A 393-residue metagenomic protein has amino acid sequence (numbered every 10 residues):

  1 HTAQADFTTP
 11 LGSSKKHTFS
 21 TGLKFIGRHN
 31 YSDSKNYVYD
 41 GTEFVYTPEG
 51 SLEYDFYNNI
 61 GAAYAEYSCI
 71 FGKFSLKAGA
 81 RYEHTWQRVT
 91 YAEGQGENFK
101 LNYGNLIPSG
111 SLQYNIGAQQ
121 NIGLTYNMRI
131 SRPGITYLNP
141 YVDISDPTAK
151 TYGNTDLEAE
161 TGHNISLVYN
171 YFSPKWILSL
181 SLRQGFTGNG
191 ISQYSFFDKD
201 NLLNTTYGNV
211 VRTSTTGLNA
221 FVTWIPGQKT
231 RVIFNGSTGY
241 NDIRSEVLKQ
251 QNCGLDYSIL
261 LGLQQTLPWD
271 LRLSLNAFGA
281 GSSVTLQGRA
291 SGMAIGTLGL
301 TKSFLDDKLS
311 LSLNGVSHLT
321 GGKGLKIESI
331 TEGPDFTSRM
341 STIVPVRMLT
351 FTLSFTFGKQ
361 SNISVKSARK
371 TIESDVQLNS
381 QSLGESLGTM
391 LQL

Functional and structural regions predicted by a protein language model:
H1-Q4, T47-L52, Y152-N154, E158 (+4 more regions): Outer membrane beta-barrel strand-and-loop segments of large Gram-negative receptors, especially TonB-dependent
A3-T9, A63-C69, G110-Y114, L167-Y171 (+7 more regions): Residues on the lipid-exposed face of transmembrane beta-strands in outer-membrane beta-barrel proteins
K15-F19, K73-L76, Q119-I122, K175-L178 (+5 more regions): Repeated loop/turn-to-beta-strand initiation elements of outer-membrane beta-barrel proteins
F25-Y31, F71-K73, Y82-R88, Y126-R132 (+8 more regions): Transmembrane beta-strands of outer-membrane beta-barrel pores
E53-N59, E97-G104, D143-S145, T155-T161 (+4 more regions): Replace "Gram-negative outer membrane beta-barrel proteins" with "bacterial and organellar outer membrane beta-barrel
N58-E97, Y103-S109, K229-Y240, S258-S282: Surface-exposed extracellular loop regions of Gram-negative outer-membrane beta-barrel proteins
W86-R88, A118-H163, Q184-L202, H318-P334: Surface-exposed extracellular loop regions of Gram-negative outer-membrane beta-barrel proteins, predominantly
F304-L393: C-terminal beta-signal and adjacent terminal beta-strands/loops of Gram-negative outer-membrane beta-barrel proteins
